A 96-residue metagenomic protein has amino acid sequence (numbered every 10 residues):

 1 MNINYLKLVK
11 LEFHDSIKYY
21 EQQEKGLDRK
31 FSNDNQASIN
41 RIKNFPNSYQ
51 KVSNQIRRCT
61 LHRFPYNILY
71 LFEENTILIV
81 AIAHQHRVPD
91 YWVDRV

Functional and structural regions predicted by a protein language model:
M1-S32: Arg/Lys-rich, positively charged N-terminal/basic patches that mediate binding to nucleic acids
D15, Y19-Q22, R41-N44, E74: Conserved amphipathic alpha-helical interaction elements at protein-protein interfaces in regulatory, energy-coupling
K18, D28-K30, S53, A81-A83 (+1 more regions): Solvent-exposed interaction patches of small proteins and small membrane subunits
Q22, N47, H84: Short, conserved catalytic or interaction motifs in soluble domains
A37, N44-I77: Basic/aromatic recognition patch in beta-strand/loop cores that engages polyanionic ligands
N67, L71-V96: Enriched for short, Lys/Arg-rich terminal
